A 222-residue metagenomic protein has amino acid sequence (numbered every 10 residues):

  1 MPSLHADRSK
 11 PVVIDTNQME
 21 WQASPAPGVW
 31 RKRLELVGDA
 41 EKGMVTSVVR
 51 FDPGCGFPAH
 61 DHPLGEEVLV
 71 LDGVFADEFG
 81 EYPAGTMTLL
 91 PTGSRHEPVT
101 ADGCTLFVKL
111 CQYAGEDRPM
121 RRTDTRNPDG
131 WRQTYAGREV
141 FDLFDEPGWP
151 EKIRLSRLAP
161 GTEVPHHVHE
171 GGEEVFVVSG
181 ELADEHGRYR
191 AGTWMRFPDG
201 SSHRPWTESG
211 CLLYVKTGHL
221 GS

Functional and structural regions predicted by a protein language model:
M1-E41, G103, F107-K152: A short, N-terminal "cap"/entry segment at the start of jelly-roll beta-barrel domains of the cupin/DSBH fold
V29, E81, T92-D117, D199-S222: Ligand-binding loop in jelly-roll beta-barrel domains
M44-P53, F57-H60, K152-A159, H167: Small beta-barrel nucleic-acid-binding modules, principally OB-folds
D52-C55, H62-D77, H169-E185, A191: Glycine- and acidic-residue-biased ligand/ion/polar-headgroup-sensing regions
P58-H62, F79-G80, P98-V99, V164-H169 (+2 more regions): Short histidine-centered beta-strand/loop micro-motifs that create catalytic or ligand/metal-coordination sites
A76-R95, D184-H203: Short acidic-glycine-tyrosine-enriched beta hairpin
E139-T193, E208: Acidic/His-leaning functional-site neighborhoods
